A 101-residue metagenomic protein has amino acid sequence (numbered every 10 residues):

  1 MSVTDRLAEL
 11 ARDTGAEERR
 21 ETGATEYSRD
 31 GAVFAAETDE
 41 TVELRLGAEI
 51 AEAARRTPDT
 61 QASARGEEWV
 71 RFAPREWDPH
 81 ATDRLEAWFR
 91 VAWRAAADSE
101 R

Functional and structural regions predicted by a protein language model:
M1-R101: Charge-dense, helix-prone N-terminal extensions
